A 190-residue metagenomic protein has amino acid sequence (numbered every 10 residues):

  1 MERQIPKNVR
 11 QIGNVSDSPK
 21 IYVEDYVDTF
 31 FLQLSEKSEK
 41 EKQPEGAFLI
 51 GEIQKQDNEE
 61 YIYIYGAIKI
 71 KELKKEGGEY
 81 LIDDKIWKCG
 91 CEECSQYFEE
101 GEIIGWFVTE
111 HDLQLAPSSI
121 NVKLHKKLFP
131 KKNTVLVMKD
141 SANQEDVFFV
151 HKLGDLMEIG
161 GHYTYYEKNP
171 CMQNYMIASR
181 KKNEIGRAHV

Functional and structural regions predicted by a protein language model:
M1-G105, H111-E184: N-terminal beta-strand/alpha-helix entry module and adjacent surface of metal-dependent catalytic domains
A188-V190: Conserved small/polar residues in nucleotide/adenosyl-binding loops
